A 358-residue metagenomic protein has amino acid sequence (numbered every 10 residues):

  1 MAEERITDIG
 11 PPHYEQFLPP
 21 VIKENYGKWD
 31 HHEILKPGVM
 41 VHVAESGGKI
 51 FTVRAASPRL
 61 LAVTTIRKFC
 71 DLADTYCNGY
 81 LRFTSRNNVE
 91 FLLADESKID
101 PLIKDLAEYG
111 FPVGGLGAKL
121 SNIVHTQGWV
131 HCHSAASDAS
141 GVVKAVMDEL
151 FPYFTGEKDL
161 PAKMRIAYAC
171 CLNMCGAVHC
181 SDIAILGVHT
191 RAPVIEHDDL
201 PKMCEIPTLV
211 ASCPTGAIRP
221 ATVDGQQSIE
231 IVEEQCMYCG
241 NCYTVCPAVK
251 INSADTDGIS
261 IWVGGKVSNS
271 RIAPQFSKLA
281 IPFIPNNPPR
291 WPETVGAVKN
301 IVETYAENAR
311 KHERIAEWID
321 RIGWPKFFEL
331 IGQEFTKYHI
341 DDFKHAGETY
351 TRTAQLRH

Functional and structural regions predicted by a protein language model:
E15, P19-I22, G27-L61, V124-V130 (+1 more regions): Short glycine-/aliphatic-rich beta-strand segments at the starts of folded cytosolic domains
K23-G27, F51-C204, S212, R357-H358: Small-residue-enriched alpha-helical segments and adjacent helix-cap loops that form tight helix-helix packing
N78-S85, L116-G117, G156-K163, P220-A221 (+3 more regions): Flexible, glycine/charged-enriched surface loops at secondary-structure junctions
N87-A94, S228-V232, C236: A generic structural motif
I123-T126, K163-L172, I315-F328, E348-T349: A glycine-rich phosphate-binding loop feature that marks nucleotide/adenosyl-phosphate handling sites
T208-I231, M237-S260: Iron-sulfur cluster-binding cysteine motifs and their immediate structural context in ferredoxin-like electron-transfer
K266-A309: A hydrophobic, small-residue-rich beta->alpha segment in the mid-to-C-terminal subdomain of diverse proteins
W324-H358: C-terminal, charged low-complexity interaction regions
